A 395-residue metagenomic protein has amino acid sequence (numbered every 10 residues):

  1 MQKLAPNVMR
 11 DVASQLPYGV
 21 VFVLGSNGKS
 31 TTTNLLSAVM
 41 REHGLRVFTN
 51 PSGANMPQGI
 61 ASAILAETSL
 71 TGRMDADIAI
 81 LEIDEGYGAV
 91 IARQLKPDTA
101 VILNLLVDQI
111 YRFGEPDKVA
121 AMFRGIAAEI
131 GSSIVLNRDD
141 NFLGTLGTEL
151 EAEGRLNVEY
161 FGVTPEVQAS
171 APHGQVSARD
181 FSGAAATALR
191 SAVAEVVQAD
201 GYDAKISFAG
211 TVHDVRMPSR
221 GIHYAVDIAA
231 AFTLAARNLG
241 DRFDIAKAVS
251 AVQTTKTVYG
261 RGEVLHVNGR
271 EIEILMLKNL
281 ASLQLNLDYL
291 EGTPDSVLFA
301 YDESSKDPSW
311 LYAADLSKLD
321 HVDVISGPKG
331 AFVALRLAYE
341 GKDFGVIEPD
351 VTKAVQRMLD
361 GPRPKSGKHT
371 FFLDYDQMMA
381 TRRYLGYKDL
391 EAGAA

Functional and structural regions predicted by a protein language model:
M1-N157: Phosphate-binding loop of NTP-binding sites
L36, M40, I60-I64, I228-N238 (+1 more regions): Buried hydrophobic packing segments
Q58-I60, Q109-P116, E166-G174, P308-S309 (+2 more regions): Short, charged, surface-exposed secondary-structure boundary motifs
T71-I78, L106-Y111, F232, N268-E273 (+1 more regions): Short, basic, glycine/proline-bearing loop/turn elements
E82, L103, V135, D227 (+3 more regions): Residue-level signal for inorganic ion chemistry
L106-R270, F344: Acidic, Mg2+-coordinating active-site environments of NTP-dependent enzymes
N157, A236-F243, K247-A395: ATP-dependent carboxylate-amine ligase
